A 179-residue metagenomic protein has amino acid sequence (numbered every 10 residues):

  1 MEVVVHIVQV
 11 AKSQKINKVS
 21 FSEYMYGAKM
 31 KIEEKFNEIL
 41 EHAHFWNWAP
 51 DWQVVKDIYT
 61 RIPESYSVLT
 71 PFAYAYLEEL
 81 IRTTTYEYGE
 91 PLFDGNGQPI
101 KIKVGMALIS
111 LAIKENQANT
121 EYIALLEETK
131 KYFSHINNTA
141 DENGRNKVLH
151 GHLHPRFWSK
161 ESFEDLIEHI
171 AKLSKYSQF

Functional and structural regions predicted by a protein language model:
M1-S67: Charged alpha-helical initiation segments
L40-A43, I109-N143: Short, mixed-charge amphipathic alpha-helical segments
S65-A73, R82-I102: Short acidic alpha-helical/loop segments enriched in Asp/Glu that coordinate divalent cations
V68-F72, E121, G144: Residue-level detector of well-ordered alpha-helical segments, enriched for hydrophobic/aromatic packing positions
E79-E87, G151, Y176: Amphipathic alpha-helical interaction surfaces
E90-E121: Glycine- and small hydrophobic-enriched segments that form the cores of compact globular domains
T129-F179: Charge-enriched, short contiguous segments at helix-coil
